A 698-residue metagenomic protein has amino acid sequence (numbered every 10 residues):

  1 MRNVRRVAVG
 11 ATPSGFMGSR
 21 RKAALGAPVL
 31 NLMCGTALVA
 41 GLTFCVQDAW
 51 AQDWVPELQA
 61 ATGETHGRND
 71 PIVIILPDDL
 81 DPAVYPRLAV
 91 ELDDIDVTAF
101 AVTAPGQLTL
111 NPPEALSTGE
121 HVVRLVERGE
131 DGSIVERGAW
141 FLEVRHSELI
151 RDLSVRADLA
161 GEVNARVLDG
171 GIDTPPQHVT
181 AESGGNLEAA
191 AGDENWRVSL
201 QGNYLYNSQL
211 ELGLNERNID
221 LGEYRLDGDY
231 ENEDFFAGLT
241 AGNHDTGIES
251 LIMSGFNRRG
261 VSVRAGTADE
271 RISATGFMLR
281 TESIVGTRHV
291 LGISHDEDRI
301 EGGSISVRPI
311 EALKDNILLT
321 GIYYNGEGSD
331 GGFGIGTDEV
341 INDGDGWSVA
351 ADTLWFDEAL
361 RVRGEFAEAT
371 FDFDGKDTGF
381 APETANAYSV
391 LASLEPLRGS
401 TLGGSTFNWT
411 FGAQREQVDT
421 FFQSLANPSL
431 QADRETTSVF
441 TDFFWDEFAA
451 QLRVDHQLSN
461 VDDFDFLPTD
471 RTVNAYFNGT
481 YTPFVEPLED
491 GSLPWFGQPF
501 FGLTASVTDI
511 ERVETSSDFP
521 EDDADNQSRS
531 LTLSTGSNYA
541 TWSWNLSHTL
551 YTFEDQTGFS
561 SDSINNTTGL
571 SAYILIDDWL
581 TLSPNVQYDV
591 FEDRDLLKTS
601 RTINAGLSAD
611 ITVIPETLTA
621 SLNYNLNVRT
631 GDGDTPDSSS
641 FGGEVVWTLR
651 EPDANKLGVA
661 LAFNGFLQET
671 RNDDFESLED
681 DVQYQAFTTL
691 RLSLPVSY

Functional and structural regions predicted by a protein language model:
M1-G26: N-terminal secretory signal peptides that target proteins for export/translocation
A49-R68: Short, compositionally biased P/S/T/A/G/V-rich stretches that sit at domain boundaries
P71-D79: Short edge beta-strand/loop segments characteristic of extracellular beta-sandwich folds
L80-L88: Solvent-exposed loop/turn segments flanking beta-strands in beta-repeat/beta-sandwich domains
T103-L110: Aromatic sugar-binding surface patches on proteins that engage polysaccharides or sugar-phosphate polymers
P113-E120: Surface-exposed, short loops/turns at beta-strand junctions within beta-sandwich domains
E120, V126-G129, E136-N538, S543-D555 (+2 more regions): Outer-membrane beta-barrel channel domains
V682-Y698: Outer-membrane beta-barrel "beta-signal"
